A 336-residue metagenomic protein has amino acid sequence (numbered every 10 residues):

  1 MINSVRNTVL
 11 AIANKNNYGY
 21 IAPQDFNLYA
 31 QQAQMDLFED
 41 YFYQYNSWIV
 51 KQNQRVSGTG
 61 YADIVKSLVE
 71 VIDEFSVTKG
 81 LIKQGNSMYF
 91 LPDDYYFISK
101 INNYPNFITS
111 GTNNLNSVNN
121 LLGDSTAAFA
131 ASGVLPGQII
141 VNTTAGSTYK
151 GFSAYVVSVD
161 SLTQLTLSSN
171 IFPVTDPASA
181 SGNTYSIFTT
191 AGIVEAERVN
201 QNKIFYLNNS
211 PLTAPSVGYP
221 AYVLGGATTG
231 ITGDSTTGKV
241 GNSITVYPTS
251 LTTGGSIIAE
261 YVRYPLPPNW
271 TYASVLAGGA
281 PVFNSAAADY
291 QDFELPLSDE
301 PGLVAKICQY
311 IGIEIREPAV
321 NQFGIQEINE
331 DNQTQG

Functional and structural regions predicted by a protein language model:
M1-T109, K150, Q164, S186-G336: Glycine-enriched, solvent-exposed interface loops adjoining structured elements
F107-I187: Autoprocessing Asn-cyclization modules and mimics
